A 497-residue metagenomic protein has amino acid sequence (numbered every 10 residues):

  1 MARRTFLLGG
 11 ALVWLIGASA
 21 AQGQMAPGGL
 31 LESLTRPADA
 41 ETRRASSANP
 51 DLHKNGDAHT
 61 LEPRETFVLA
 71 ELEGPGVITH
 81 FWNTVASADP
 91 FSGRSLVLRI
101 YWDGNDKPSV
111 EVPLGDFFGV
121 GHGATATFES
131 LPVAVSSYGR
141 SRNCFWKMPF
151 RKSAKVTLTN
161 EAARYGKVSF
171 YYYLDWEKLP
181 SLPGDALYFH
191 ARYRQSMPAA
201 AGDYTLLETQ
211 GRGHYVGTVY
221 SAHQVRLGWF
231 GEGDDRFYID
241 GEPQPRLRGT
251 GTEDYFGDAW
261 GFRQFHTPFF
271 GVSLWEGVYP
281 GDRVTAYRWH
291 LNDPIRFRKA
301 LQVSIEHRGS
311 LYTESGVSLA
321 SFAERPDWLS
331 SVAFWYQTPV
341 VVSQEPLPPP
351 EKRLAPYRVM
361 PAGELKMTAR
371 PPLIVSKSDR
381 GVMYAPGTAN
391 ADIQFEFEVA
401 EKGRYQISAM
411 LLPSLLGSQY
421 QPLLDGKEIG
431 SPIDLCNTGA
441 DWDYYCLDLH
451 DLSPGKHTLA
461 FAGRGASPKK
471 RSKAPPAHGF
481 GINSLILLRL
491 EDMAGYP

Functional and structural regions predicted by a protein language model:
A2, V112-G115, P361, D434: Secondary-structure junction/capping motif
R3-L7: N-terminal export leaders
G9, T84, T159, S221 (+4 more regions): Generic structural signal for bulky hydrophobic/aromatic residues embedded in well-ordered secondary structure
G9-A18: Bacterial N-terminal signal peptides
G17-M25: Bacterial Sec-dependent signal peptides at the C-terminal "C-region" and cleavage site
Q24-P356: Beta-strand-centric surfaces of beta-sandwich/beta-rich domains
P346-P497: Extracytoplasmic
